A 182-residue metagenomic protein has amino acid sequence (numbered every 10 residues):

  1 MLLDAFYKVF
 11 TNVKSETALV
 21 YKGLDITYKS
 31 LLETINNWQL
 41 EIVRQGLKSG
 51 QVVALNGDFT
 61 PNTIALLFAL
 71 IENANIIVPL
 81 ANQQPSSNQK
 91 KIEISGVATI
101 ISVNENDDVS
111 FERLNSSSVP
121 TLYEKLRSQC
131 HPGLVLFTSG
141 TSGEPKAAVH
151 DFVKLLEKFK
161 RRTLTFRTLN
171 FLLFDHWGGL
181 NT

Functional and structural regions predicted by a protein language model:
M1-T17: A short N-terminal helical cap/helix-turn-helix that marks the beginning of AMP-binding/adenylate-forming
S15-G46: Conserved AMP-binding/adenylate-forming core of the ANL superfamily
L24, L40-Q83, F171-F174: Conserved AMP-binding/adenylate-forming
T27-Y28, K125, P132-K160: Conserved AMP-binding A3 loop
V52, L67, I76-V109, K154-L169: Conserved ATP-dependent adenylate/AMP-binding module captured primarily in the ANL superfamily
L55, T163-T182: Conserved AMP-binding loop of ANL adenylate-forming enzymes
D107-R127: A short, gly/pro- and small-residue-rich
